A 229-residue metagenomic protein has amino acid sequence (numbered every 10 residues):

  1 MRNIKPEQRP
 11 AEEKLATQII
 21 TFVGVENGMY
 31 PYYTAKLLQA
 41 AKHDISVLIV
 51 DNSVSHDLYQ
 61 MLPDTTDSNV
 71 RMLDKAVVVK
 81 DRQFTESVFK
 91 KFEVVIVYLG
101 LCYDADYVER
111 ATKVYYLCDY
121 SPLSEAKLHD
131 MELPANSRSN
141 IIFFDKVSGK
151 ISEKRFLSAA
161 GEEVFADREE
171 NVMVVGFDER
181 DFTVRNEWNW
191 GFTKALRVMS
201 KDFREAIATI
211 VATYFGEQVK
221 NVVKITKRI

Functional and structural regions predicted by a protein language model:
M1-E13: Pre-Walker A adenine-sensing motif
P10-E12, E187-I229: NTP-binding/hydrolysis catalytic cores, primarily Walker-type P-loop NTPases
E12-M29, I45-V94, Y98-E109, E179-N189: P-loop/Walker-type NTP enzyme "switch/lid" segment
Y30, S55-Q60, S124, S148-S158: Short, charged/polar "capping" segments at the starts of alpha-helices and the immediately preceding loops
L37-I45: A short, Lys/Arg-enriched amphipathic alpha-helix followed by its capping loop at the start of a domain
A111-H129, K150: Conserved Switch II/interswitch segment of TRAFAC-class P-loop GTPases
E125-R138, I142-K146: Conserved C-terminal guanine-recognition region of P-loop GTPase G domains, centered on the G4
I151-K201: Beta-strand-loop-alpha "switch" segments that mediate conformational coupling across diverse proteins
